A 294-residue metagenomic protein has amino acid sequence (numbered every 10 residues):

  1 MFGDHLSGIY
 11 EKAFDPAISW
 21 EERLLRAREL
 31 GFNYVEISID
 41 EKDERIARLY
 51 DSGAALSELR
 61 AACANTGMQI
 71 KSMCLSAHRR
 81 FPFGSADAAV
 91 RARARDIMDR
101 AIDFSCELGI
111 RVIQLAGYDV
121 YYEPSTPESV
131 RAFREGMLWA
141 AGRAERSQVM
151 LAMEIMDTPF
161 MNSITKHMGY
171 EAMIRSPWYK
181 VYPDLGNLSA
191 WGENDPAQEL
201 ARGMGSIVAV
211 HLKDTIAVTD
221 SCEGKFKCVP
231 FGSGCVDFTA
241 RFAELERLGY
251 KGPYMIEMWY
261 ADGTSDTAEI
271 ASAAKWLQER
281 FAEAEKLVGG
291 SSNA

Functional and structural regions predicted by a protein language model:
M1-E107, L138, S176, G205 (+1 more regions): N-terminal pre-domain/capping segments
M1-G8, A13-N33, F160-P183, S189-A294: Histidine-acidic metal/acid-base catalytic patches
S7-Y10, D43-I46, S85-A88, P124-T126 (+3 more regions): A short, structure-level motif marking secondary-structure boundaries and short turns
E21-L25, A62-T66, F81-K180, A268: Active-site acidic/histidine proton-transfer and metal-coordination neighborhood in alpha/beta enzyme cores
N33-Y34, Q69, R111, M150 (+1 more regions): Residue-level detector of anion-binding/catalytic polar loops
E36, S72, Q114, A152 (+2 more regions): Conserved beta-strand positions in the central sheet of alpha/beta enzyme cores
D40, H78, Y118, T215 (+1 more regions): Flexible loop residues that form catalytic and substrate-binding hotspots at small-molecule/glycan-binding clefts
D43-A47, R79-S85, Y121-T126, S189-W191 (+2 more regions): A short acidic, helix-capping loop that chelates divalent metal ions and anchors anionic groups
